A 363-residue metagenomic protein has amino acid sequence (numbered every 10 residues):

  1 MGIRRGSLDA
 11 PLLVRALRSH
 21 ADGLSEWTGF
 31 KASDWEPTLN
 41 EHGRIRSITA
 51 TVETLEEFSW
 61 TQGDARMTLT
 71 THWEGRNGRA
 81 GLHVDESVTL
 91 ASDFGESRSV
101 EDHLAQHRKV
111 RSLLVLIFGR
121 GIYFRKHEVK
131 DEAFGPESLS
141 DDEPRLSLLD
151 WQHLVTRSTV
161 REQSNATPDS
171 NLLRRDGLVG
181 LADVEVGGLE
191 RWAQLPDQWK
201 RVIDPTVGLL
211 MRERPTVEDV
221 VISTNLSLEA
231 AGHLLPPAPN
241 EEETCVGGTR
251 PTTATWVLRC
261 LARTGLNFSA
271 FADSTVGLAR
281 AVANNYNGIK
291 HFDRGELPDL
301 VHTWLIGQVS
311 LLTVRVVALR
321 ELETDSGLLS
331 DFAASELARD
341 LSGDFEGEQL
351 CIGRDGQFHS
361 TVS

Functional and structural regions predicted by a protein language model:
M1-I117, G121, A333: Long, contiguous, compositionally biased segments that the model treats as domain-scale units
T28, E36, T61, E74 (+6 more regions): Short linear interaction motif-like sites in intrinsically disordered regions of transcription factors
H83-N165: Basic/polar, acidic-poor N-terminal "presequence/leader" segments that form or can form short amphipathic helices
F134, S138-S363: Amphipathic, oligomerization/interface secondary-structure segments
